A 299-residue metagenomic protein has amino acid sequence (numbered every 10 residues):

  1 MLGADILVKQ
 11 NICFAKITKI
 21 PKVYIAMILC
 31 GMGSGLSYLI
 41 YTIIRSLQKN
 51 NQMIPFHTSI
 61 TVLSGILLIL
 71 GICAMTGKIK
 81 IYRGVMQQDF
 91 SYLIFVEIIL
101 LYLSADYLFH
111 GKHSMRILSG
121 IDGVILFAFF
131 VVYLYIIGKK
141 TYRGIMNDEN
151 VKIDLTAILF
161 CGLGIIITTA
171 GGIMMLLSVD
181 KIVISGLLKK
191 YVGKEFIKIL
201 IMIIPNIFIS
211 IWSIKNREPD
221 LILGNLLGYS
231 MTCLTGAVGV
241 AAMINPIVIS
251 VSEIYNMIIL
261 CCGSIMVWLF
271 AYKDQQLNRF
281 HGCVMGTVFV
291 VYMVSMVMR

Functional and structural regions predicted by a protein language model:
M1-R299: Hydrophobic alpha-helical segments, chiefly the membrane-spanning helices and signal/signal-anchor peptides
